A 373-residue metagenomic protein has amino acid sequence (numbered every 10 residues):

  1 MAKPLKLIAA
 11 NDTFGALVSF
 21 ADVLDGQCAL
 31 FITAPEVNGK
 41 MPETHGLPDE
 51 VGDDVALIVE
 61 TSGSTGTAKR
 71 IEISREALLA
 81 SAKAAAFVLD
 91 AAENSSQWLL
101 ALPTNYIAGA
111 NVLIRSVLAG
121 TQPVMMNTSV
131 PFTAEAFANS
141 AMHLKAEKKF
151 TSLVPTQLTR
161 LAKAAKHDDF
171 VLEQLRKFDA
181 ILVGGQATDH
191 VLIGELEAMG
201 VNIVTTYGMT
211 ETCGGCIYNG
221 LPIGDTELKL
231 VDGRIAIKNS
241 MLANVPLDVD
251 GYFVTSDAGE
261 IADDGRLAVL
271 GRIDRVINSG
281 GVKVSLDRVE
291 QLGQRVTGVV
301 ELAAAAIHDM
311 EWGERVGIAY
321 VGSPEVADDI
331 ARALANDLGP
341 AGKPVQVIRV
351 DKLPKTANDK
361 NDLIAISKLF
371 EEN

Functional and structural regions predicted by a protein language model:
L5, D12, T44-E60, A91-Q97: Conserved pre-ATP/AMP-binding loop-to-beta segment of ANL
A10-F14, I32-K40, T121-H143, V284-V289: ATP-dependent adenylate-forming carboxylate-activation enzymes
V55-K83, L89-D90: Conserved AMP-binding A3 loop
E76-S81, Q97-R160: AMP-binding/adenylate-forming
K163-N219: Gly/Ser/Thr-rich phosphate-binding loop
P222, K229-T255, E260, R272 (+1 more regions): Conserved ATP/PPi-binding loop(s) of AMP-dependent carboxylate-activating enzymes
A258-G342: AMP-binding/adenylate-forming catalytic core of the ANL superfamily
L338-N361: AMP-binding/adenylate-forming catalytic domain of the ANL superfamily
